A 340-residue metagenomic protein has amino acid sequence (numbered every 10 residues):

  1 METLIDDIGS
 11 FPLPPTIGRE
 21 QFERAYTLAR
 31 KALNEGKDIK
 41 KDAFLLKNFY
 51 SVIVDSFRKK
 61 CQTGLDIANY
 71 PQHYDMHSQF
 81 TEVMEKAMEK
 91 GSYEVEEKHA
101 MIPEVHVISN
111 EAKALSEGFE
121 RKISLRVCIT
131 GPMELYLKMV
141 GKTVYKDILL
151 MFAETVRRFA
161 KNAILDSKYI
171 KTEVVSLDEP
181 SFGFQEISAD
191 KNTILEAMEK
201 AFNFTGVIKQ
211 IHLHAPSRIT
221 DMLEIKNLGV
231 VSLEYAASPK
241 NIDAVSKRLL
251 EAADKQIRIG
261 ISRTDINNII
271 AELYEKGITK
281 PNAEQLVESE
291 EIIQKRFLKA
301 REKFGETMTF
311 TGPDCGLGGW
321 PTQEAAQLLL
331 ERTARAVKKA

Functional and structural regions predicted by a protein language model:
M1-V83, G206-I208, A300, L330 (+1 more regions): N-terminal basic, low-complexity leaders that serve as flexible interaction/assembly modules and, when applicable, as
F44-F49, I67-E97, V174-E186, W320: Glycine-rich, proline-tolerant flexible connector loops at the mouths of alpha/beta enzymes
L45-I53, E94-K113, K146-K161, L286-R296: Glycine-rich anion/phosphate-binding loops
D55, V107-N110, M151, R158 (+7 more regions): Alpha-helical scaffolding segments of alpha/beta enzyme cores, especially the outer helices of TIM-barrel or partial
Q79-E96, E134-I148, A271-T279: Surface-exposed, active-site-proximal loop segments in enzymatic domains
Y93-G118, D190-I208, E331-A340: Alpha-helix-loop-beta-strand connector modules within alpha/beta enzyme cores
E120-I129, L137-N267: Active-site loop segments of alpha/beta catalytic cores
K226-K339: Catalytic-face loop-and-helix region of soluble metabolic enzyme cores
